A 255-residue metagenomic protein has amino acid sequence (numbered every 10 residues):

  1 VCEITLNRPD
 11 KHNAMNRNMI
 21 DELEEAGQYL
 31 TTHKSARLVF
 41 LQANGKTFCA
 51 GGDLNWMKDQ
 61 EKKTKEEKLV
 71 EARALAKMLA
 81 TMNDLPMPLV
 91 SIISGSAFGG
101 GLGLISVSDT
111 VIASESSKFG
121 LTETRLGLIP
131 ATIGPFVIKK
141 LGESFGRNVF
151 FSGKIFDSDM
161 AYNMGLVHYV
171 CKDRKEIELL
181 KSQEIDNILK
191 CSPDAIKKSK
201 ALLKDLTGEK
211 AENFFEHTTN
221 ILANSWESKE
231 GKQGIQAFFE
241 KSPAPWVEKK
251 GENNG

Functional and structural regions predicted by a protein language model:
V1-N44, A80, N254-G255: Conserved CoA-thioester-binding segment of acyl-CoA-metabolizing enzymes
V1-N7, K11, K154-I188, K197-L206 (+1 more regions): Amphipathic alpha-helical segments at domain termini/boundaries
I4, R8, E22-L23, L41 (+6 more regions): Terminal peptide-recognition signature
N18-E22, A74, T81, L180 (+4 more regions): Charged catalytic carboxylate motif
S35, A43-A80, A97, K210: Glycine- (often His-adjacent) and acidic-residue-rich active-site loop that binds/positions the CoA thioester
A80-D194, S228, Q236: Crotonase-fold acyl-CoA enzyme core
V149-F150, L202-L206, N220-W226: Helix-loop "lid/cap" segments that line or gate small-molecule binding pockets
